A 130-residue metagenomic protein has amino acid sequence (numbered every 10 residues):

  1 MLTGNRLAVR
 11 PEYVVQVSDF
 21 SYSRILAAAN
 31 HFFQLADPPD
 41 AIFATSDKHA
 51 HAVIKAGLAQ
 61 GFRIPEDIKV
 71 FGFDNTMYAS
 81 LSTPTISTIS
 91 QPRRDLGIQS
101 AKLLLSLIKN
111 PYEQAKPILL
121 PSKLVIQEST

Functional and structural regions predicted by a protein language model:
M1-T130: Bacterial carbohydrate/catabolite-sensing allosteric modules
